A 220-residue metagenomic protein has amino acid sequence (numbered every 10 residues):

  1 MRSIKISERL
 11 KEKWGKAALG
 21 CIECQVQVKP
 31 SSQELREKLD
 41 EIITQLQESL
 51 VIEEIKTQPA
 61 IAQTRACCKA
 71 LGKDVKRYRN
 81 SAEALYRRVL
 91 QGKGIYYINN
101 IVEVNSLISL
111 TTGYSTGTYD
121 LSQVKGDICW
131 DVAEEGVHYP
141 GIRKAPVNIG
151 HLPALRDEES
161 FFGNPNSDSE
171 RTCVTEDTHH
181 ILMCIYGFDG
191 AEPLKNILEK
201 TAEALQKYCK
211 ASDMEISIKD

Functional and structural regions predicted by a protein language model:
M1-D220: Charge-biased, low-complexity intrinsically disordered regions
